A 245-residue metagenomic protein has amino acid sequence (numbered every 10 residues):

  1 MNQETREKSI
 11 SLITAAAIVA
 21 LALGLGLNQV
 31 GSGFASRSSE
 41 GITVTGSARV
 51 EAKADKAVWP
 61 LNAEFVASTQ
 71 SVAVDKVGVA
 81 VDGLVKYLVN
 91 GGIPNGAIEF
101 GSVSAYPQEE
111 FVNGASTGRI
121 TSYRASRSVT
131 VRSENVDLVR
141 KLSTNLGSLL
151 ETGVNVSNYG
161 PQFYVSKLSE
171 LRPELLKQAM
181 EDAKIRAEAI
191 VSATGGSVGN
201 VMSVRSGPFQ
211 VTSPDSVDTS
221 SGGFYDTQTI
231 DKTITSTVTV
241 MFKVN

Functional and structural regions predicted by a protein language model:
N2-N245: Short, charge-dense linear interaction motifs
